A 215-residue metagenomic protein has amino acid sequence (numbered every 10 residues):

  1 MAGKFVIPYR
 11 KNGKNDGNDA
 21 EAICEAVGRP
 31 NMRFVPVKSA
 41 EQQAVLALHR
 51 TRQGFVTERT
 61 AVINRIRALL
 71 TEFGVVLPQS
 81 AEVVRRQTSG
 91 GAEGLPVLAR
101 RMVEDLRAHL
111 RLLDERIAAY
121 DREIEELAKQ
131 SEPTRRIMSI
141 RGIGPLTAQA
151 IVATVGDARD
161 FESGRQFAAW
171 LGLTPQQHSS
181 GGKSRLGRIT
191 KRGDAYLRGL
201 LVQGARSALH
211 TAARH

Functional and structural regions predicted by a protein language model:
M1-H215: A detector of single, family-specific signature residues that are central to catalytic or substrate-handling motifs
